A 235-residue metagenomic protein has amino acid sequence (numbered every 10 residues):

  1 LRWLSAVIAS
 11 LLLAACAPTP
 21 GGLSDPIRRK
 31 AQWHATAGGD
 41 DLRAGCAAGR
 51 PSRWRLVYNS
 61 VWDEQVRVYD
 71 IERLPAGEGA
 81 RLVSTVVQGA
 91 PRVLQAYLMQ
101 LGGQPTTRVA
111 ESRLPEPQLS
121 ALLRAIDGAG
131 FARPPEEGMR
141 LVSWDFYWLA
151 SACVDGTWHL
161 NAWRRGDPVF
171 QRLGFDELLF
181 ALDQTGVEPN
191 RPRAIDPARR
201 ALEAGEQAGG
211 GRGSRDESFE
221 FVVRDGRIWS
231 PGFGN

Functional and structural regions predicted by a protein language model:
L1-C16: Sec-dependent bacterial lipoprotein signal peptides
A17-N235: Function-determining sites in protein domains
